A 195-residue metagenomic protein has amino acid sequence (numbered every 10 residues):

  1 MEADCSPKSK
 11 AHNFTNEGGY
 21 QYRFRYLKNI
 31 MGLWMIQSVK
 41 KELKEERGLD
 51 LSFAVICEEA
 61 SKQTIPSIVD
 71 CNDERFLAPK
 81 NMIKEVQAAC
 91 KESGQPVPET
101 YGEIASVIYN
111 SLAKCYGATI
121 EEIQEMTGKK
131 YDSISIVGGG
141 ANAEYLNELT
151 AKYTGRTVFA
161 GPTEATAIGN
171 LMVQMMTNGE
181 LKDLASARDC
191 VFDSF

Functional and structural regions predicted by a protein language model:
M1-S133, N142-T166, M172-F195: Active-site core segments that coordinate phosphate-bearing ligands/cofactors across diverse enzyme families
G139: Glycine-rich Rossmann-fold phosphate-binding loop(s) that bind the pyrophosphate of adenine dinucleotide cofactors
